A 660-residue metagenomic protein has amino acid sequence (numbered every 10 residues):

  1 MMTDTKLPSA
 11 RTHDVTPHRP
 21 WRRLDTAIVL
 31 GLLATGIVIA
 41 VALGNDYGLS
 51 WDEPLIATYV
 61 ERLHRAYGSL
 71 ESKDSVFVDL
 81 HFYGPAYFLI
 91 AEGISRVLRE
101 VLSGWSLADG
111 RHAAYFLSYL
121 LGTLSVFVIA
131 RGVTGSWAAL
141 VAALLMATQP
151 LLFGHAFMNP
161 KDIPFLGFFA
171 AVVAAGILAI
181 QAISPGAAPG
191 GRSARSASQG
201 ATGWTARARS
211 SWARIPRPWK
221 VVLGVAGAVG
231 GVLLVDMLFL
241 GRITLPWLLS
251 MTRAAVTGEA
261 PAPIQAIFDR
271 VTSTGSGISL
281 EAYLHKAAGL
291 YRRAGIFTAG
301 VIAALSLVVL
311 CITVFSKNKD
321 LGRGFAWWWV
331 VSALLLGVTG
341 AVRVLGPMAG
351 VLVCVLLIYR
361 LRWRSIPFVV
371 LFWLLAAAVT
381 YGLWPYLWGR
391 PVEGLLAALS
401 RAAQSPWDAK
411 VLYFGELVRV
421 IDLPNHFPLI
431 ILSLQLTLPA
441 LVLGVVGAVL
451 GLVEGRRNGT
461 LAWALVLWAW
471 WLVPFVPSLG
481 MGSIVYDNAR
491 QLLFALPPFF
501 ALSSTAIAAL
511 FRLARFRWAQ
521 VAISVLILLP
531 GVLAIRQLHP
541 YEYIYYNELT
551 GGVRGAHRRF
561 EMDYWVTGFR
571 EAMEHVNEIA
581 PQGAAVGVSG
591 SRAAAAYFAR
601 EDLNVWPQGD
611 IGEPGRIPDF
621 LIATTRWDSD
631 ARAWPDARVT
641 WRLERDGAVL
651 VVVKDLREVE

Functional and structural regions predicted by a protein language model:
R22-L24, G132, S211-W219, V314-W327 (+3 more regions): Membrane-interface helix-loop-helix junctions at transmembrane boundaries of multi-pass membrane enzymes, predominantly
D25-G31, V126-T148, P185, G190-G191 (+4 more regions): Transmembrane-helix signature of polytopic, membrane-embedded enzymes that assemble or transfer cell-envelope glycans
I56-R62, A66-S69, L80-P85, L89 (+7 more regions): Transmembrane-lumen/periplasm boundary regions of multi-pass, lipid-linked membrane glycan transferases
P85, L89, E100-L124, H155-N159 (+3 more regions): Loop-to-helix entry region of an early transmembrane alpha helix in multi-pass inner-membrane enzymes
A113-V133, A171, A175, S306 (+1 more regions): Transmembrane-helix motifs of polytopic, lipid-linked glycan transferases
A142-A147, G154, A174, L336 (+1 more regions): Short helix- or helix-capping micro-motifs that position conserved polar/aromatic residues at function-defining sites
A182-G230, T298-G337: Short hydrophobic alpha-helices at membrane interfaces in multi-pass membrane enzymes
N604-E660: Aromatic/acidic, Gly/Pro-rich catalytic loop(s) in extracytoplasmic/lumenal soluble domains of multi-pass membrane
